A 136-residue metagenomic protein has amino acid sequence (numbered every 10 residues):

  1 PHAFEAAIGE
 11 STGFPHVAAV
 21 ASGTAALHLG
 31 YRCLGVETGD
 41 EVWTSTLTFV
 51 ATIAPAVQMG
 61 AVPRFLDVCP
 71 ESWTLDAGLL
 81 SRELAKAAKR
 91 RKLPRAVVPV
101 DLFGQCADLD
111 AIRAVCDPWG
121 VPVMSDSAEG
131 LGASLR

Functional and structural regions predicted by a protein language model:
P1-E41, P55-V57, F65-D67, K89: Phosphate-binding glycine-rich loop
A19, T44, A96-P99: A short beta-strand submotif of the Rossmann-like class I SAM-dependent methyltransferase core that lines
S45-T46, S127: A secondary-structure boundary/capping signal
L47, V68: Short beta->alpha hinge that forms the Motif I/post-I loop of the SAM-binding pocket
T48-I53: Conserved coil-to-alpha-helix start sites within the AMP-binding
G60: Structured binding elements
E71-R136: Active-site phosphate-binding strand-loop segment of PLP-dependent enzymes
